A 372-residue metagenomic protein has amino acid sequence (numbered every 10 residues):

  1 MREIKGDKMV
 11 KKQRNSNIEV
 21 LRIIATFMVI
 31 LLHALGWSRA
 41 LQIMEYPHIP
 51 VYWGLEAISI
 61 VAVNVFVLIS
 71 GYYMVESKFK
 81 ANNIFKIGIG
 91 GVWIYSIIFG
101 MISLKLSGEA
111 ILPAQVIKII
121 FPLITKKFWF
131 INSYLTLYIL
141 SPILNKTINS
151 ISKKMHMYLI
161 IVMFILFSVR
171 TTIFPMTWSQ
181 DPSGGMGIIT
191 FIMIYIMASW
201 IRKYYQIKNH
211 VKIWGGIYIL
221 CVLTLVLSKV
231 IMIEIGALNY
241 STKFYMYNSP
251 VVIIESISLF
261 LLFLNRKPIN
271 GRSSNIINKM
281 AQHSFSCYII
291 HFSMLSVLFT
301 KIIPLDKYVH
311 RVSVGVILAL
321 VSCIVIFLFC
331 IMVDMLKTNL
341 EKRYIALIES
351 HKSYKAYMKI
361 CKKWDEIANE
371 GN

Functional and structural regions predicted by a protein language model:
A25, W53-V67, M74-L137, K279-I289 (+1 more regions): Transmembrane alpha-helical segments and their boundary/interface "anchor" motifs in multi-pass integral membrane
F27-A34, V92-M101, I161-F174, Y218-I233 (+1 more regions): Aromatic-anchored segments of alpha-helical transmembrane domains
P50-V63, K118-S133, I173-I194, S228-S258 (+1 more regions): Interfacial loop-to-helix transition and helix-capping segments at the boundaries of transmembrane helices
Y72-F79, I143-N149, M197-I207, L261-N270 (+1 more regions): Structural signal for the C-terminal ends of transmembrane alpha-helices and the immediately following loop
N83, I139-F164, W200-Y218: Solvent-exposed interhelical
H156-Y205: Loop-centered beta-sheet repeat module
I233-Y344, W364-E366: Alpha-helical transmembrane segments of multi-pass integral membrane proteins
K337-N372: Membrane-proximal cytoplasmic C-terminal regulatory module of class A 7TM GPCRs
